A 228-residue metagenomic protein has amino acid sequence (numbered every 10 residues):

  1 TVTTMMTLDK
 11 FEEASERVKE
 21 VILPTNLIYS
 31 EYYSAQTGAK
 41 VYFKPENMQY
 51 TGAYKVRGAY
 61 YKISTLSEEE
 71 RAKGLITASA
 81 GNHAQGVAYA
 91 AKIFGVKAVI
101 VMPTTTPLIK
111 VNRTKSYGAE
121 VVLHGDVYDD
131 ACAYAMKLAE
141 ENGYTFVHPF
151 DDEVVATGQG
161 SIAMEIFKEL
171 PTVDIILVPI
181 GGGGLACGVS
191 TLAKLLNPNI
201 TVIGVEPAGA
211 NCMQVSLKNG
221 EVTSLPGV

Functional and structural regions predicted by a protein language model:
V2-V228: PLP-dependent amino-acid enzyme catalytic core
